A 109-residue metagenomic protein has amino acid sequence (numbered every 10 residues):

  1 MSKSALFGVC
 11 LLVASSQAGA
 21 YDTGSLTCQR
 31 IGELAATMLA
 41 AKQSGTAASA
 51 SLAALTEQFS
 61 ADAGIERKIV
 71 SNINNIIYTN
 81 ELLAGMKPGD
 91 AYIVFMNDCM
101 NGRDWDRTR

Functional and structural regions predicted by a protein language model:
S2-V9: Sec-dependent signal peptide recognition, specifically the positively charged N-region followed immediately by
V13-Q17: N-terminal signal peptide c-region/cleavage motif recognized by signal peptidases
Y21-M38: Short N-terminal segments immediately surrounding and downstream of signal-peptide cleavage
A40-Q43: Cytosolic/nucleoplasmic, non-transmembrane interface domains of endomembrane and organelle-membrane proteins
T46-R109: Compact alpha-helical subdomains of small soluble proteins
